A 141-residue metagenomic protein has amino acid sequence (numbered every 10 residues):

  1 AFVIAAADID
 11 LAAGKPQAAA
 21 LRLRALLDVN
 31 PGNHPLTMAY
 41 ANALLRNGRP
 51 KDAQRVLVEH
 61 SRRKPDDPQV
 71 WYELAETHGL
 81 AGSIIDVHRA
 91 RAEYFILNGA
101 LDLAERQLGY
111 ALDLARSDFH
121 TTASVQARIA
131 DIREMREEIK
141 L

Functional and structural regions predicted by a protein language model:
P50, L80-A90, A130-L141: Alpha-helical linker/edge segments of TPR/alpha-solenoid repeat scaffolds and analogous pre-/post-domain helices
Y94-L141: Terminal, low-structured helical/coil segments at or just beyond the last alpha-helical repeat
